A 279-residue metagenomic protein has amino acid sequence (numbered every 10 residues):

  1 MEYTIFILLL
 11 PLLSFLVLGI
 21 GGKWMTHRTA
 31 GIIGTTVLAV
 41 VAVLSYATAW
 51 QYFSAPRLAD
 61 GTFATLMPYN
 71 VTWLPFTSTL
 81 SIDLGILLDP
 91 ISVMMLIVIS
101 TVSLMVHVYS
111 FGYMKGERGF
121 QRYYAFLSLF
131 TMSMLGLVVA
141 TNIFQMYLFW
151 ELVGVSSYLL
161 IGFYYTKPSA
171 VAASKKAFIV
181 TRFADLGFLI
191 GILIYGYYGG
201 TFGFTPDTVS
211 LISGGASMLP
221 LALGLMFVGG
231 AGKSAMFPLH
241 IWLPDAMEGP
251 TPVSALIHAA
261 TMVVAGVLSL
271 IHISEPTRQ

Functional and structural regions predicted by a protein language model:
M1-S274: ...captures the hydrophobic TM-helix bundle architecture rather than a specific catalytic motif, and can also fire on
E275-Q279: Short "domain-exit" segments at the C-terminal end of structured domains
